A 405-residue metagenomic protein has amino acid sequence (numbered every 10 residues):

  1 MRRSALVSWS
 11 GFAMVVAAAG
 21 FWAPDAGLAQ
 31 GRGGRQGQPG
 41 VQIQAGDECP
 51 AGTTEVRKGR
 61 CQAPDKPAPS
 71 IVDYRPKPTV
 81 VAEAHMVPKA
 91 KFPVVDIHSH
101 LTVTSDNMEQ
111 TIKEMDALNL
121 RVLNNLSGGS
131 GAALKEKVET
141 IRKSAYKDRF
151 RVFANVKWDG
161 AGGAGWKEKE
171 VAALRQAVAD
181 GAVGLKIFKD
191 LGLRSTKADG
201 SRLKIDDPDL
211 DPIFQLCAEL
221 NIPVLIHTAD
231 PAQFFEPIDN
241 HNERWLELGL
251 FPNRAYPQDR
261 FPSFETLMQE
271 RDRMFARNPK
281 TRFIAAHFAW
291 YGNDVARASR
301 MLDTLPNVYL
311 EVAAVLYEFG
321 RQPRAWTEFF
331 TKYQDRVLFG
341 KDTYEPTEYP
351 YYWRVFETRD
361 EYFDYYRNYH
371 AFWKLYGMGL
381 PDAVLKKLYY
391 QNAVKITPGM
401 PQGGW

Functional and structural regions predicted by a protein language model:
W9-A23: Bacterial N-terminal signal peptides
Q30-F92: N-terminal pre-domain segments of enzymes
D65-A145: An N-terminally biased module of ancient metal coordination in phosphate/nucleic-acid-related enzymes
M86-P88, I112-A117, E136-F150, A172-A182 (+4 more regions): Acidic (Asp/Glu)-rich catalytic clusters
V95-S99, V122-N125, F150-N155, L185-I187 (+4 more regions): Hydrophobic faces of well-ordered beta-strands that scaffold small-molecule active sites in alpha/beta enzyme cores
H100-M108, L126-E136, D159-E168, S195 (+4 more regions): Acidic-and-aromatic substrate-binding clefts and catalytic sites of carbohydrate-active enzymes
S105, D259-W405: H/E-rich (His + Asp/Glu) clusters that bind or coordinate divalent metals
E136-A255: Active-site gating/metal-coordination segments in enzymes
